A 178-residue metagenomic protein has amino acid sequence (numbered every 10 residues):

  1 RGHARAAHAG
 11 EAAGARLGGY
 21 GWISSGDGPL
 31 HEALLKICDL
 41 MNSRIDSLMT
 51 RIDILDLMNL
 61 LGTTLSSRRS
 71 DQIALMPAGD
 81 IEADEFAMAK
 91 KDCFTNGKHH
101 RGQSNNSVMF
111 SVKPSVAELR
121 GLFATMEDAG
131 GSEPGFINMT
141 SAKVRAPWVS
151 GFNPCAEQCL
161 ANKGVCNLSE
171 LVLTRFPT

Functional and structural regions predicted by a protein language model:
R1-G19, M126-T178: Function-dense linear segments that define catalytic or interfacial modules in macromolecule-processing proteins
G2-L48: A structural-propensity feature for long, helix-poor, extended segments
G2-R5, R44-D56, L65-M76: Flexible, glycine/charged-enriched surface loops at secondary-structure junctions
A15, D46, L60, G121 (+1 more regions): Sparse, context-dependent recognition of short Cys/His-centered cofactor- or disulfide-binding micro-motifs
Y20-D27, S47-R51, V108-K113, P154 (+2 more regions): Hydrophobic alpha-helical scaffolding
S24-L35, R51-L55, N59, V116-R120 (+2 more regions): Conserved structured core elements
G28, E32-N42, L60-K143: Conserved, charged catalytic cores of large soluble enzymes
S43, S67, L173-P177: Conserved helix-loop functional segments at active or binding sites
